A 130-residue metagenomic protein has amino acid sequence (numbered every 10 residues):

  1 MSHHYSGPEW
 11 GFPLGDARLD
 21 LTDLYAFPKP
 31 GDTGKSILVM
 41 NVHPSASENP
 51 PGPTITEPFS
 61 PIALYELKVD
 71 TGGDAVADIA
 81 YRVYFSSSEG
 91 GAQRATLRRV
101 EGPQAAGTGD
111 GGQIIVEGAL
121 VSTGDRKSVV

Functional and structural regions predicted by a protein language model:
M1-V130: Surface-exposed extracytoplasmic segments
